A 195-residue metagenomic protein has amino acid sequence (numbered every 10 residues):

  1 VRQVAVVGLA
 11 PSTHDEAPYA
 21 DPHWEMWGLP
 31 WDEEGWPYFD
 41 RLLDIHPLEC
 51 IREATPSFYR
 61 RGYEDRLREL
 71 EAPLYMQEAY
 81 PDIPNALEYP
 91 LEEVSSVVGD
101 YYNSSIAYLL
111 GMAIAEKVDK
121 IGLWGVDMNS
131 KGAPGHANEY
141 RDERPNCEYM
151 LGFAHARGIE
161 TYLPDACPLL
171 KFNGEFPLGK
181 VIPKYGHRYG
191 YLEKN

Functional and structural regions predicted by a protein language model:
V1-N195: Metal-ion/cofactor- or nucleotide/acyl-coenzyme-handling active-site neighborhoods
